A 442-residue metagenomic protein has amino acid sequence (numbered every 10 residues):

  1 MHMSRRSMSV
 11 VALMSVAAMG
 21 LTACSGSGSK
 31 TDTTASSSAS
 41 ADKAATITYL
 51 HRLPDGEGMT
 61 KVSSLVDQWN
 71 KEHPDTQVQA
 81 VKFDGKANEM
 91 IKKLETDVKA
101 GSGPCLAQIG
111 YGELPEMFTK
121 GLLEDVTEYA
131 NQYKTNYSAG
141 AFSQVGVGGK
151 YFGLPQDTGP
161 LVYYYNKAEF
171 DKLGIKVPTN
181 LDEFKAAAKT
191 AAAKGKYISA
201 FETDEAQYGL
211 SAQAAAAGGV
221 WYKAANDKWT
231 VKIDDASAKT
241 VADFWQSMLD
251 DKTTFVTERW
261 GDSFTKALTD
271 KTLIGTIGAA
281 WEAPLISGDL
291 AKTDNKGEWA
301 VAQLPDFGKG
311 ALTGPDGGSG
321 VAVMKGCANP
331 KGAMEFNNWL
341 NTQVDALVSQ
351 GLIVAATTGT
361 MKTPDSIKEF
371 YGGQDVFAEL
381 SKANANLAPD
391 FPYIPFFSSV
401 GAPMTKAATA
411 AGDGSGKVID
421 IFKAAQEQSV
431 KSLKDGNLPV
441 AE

Functional and structural regions predicted by a protein language model:
H2-L21, S25-P115, G308, V348 (+2 more regions): Conserved N-terminal structural module of periplasmic/extracytoplasmic solute-binding proteins
R52, D243-N329: Extracytoplasmic/periplasmic substrate-binding proteins
K82-K93, G112, L181-K185, T257-T269: Short helix-initiation/N-cap motifs at beta->coil->alpha
T96, P104-C105, K134-E169, I198 (+2 more regions): A structural signal for short loop-to-beta-strand junctions that line the ligand-binding cleft of periplasmic/secreted
Y111-L161, K185, A193, A212-A215 (+2 more regions): Hinge/lid segment of periplasmic solute-binding proteins
P115-G121, A141-V177, E202-D227, P315-M324 (+2 more regions): Periplasmic solute-binding protein
A188, K228-T257: Glycine-centered hinge/linker elements that transmit conformational signals in sensory and ligand-binding systems
W281-N295, G308-K406, G436-A441: C-terminal lobe and pocket-closing loops of periplasmic/extracytoplasmic Venus-flytrap solute-binding proteins
